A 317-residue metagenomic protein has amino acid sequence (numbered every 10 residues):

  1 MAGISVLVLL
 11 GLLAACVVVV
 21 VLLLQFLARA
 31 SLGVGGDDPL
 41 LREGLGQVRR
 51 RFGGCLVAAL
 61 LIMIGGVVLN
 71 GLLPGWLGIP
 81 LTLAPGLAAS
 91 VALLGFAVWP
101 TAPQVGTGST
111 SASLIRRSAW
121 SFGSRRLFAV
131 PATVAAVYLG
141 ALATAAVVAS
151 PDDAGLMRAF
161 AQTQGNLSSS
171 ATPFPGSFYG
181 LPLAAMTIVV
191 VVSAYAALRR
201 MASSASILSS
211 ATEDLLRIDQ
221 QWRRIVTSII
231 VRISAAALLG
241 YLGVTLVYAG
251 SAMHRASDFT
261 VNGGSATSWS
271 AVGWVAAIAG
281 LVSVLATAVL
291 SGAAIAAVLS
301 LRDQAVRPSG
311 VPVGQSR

Functional and structural regions predicted by a protein language model:
M1-D152: N-terminal membrane-targeting/anchoring modules of bacterial envelope and secretion proteins
M1-L12, I64-G86, T144-A184, L246-L281: Membrane interfacial helix motifs at helix-loop boundaries and amphipathic/re-entrant anchors
A14-R29, A97-P100, L181-S209, A235-G243 (+2 more regions): Transmembrane alpha-helical segments in integral membrane proteins
G35-D38, G106-R117, R200-R223, Q304-G314: Juxtamembrane inter-helical linkers in multi-pass membrane proteins
P39-L45, S109-S124, T163-S170, D214-I230: Short membrane-interface loop/juxtamembrane segments of multi-pass integral membrane proteins
S121-S150, Y179-Y195, V231-G243: Alpha-helical transmembrane segments of multi-pass integral membrane proteins
A196-T287: Intrinsically disordered, low-complexity segments enriched in Gly and acidic/Ser/Thr residues that form flexible
